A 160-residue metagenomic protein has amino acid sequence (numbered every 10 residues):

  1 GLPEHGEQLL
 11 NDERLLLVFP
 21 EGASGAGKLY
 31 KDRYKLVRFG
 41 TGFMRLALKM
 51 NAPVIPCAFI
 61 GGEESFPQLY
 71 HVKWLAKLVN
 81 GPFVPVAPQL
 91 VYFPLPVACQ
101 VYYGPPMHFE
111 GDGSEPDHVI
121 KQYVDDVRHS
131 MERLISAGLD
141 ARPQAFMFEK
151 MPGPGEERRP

Functional and structural regions predicted by a protein language model:
G1-F109, G113-S114: Soluble catalytic domains of membrane acyltransferases
R14, R33, R38, R45 (+4 more regions): Arginine residue identity/basic-tract feature
P67, W74-K77, Y123, M147 (+1 more regions): Solvent-exposed, non-transmembrane amphipathic alpha-helical segments
H71-K73, E115-P116, D140, G153: Serine/threonine-rich low-complexity intrinsically disordered regions
Q100-Y102, Y123-P143: Pol beta-like nucleotidyltransferase catalytic core
G111-Y123: Short, charged, surface-exposed loops that flank catalytic or proteolytic processing sites
L139-P160: Short, highly charged C-terminal tails/helix-capping segments
